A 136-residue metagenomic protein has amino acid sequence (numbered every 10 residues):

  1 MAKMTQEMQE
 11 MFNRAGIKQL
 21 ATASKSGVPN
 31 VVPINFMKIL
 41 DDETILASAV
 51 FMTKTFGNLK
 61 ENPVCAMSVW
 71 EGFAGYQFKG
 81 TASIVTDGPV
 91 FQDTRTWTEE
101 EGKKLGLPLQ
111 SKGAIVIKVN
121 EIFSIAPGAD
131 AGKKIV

Functional and structural regions predicted by a protein language model:
M1-V136: Binding-site signature for planar aromatic cofactors or substrates
